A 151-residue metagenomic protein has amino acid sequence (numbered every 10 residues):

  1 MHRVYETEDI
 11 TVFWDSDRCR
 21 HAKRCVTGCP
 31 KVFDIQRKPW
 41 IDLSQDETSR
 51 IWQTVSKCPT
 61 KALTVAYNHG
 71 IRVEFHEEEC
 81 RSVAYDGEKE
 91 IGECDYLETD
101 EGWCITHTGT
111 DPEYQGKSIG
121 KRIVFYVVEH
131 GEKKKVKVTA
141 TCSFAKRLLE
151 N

Functional and structural regions predicted by a protein language model:
M1-E8: A detector for short, charged/polar N-terminal pre-domain segments
F13-G28, Q45-K61: Cysteine-centered iron-sulfur cluster-binding motifs in ferredoxin-type domains/subunits of redox enzymes
S49, A140-E150: Conserved beta-strand-loop-alpha-helix junction that forms the acyl-donor binding cleft
C80-I91: Conserved beta-hairpin
K89-L97, C104: Conserved beta-strand in the GNAT
T108-Q115: A short, internal acetyl-CoA/4′-phosphopantetheine-binding micro-motif in the GNAT/acyltransferase core
G116-E129: Conserved acetyl-CoA-binding loop-helix of GNAT-fold acetyltransferases
E129-S143: Conserved GNAT acetyl-CoA-binding A-motif
